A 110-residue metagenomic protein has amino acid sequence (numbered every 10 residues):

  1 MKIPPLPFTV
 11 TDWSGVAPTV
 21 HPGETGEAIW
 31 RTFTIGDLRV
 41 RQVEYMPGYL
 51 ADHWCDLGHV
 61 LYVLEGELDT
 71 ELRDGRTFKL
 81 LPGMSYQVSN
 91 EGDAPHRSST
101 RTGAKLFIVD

Functional and structural regions predicted by a protein language model:
M1-R41: A short, N-terminal "cap"/entry segment at the start of jelly-roll beta-barrel domains of the cupin/DSBH fold
G36-C55, S89-G92: Conserved short histidine dyad/triad with adjacent acidic residue
Y45, W54-T70: Short, conserved beta-strand element in jelly-roll/cupin
L50, E67-E71, S85: Short beta-strand segments in beta-sandwich/barrel cores
D74-E91: Short acidic-glycine-tyrosine-enriched beta hairpin
Y86-E91, R101-D110: A short hydrophobic beta-strand segment most commonly corresponding to one strand of the jelly-roll/cupin
